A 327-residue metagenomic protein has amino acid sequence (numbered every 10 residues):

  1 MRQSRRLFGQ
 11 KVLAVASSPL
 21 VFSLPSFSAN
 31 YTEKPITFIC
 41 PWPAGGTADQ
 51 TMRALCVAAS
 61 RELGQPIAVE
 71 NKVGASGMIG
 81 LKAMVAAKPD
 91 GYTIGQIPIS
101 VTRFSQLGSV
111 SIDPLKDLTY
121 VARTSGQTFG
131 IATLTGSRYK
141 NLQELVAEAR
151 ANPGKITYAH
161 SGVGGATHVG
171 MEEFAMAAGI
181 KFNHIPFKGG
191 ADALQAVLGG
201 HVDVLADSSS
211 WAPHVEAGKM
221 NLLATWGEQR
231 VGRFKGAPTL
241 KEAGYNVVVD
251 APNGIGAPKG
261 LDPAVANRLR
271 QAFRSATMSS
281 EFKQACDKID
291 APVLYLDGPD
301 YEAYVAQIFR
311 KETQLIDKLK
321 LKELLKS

Functional and structural regions predicted by a protein language model:
L7-F27: N-terminal export signals
F27-D117, K155, V163, T167 (+4 more regions): N-terminal (or domain-start) structured segment
E33-P35, M176-A177, A264-S327: An extracytoplasmic/periplasmic, membrane-proximal ligand-sensing/linker region
G45, I99, L134-Y139, H160-G165 (+4 more regions): Short coil/turn segments
A86-Y92, S105-D192, L240, D250-A285: Hinge/capping helix and adjacent helix->loop/strand transition within the periplasmic-binding protein
W211-M278, R310, K326: C-terminal lobe and pocket-closing loops of periplasmic/extracytoplasmic Venus-flytrap solute-binding proteins
